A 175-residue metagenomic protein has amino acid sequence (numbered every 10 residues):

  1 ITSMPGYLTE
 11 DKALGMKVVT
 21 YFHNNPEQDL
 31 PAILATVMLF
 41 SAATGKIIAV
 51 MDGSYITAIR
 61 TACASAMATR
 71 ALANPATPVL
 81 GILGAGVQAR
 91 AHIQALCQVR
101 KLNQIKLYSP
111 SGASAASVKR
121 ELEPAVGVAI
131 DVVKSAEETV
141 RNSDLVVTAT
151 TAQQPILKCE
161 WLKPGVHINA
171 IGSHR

Functional and structural regions predicted by a protein language model:
I1-A58, A66, A73-A76: N-terminal ligand-binding/catalytic initiation module
L72-V79, K101, K163-P164: Short helix-loop-beta connector
G84-G86: Glycine-rich Rossmann-fold phosphate-binding loop(s) that bind the pyrophosphate of adenine dinucleotide cofactors
A89-R90: N-terminal Rossmann-fold NAD(P) dinucleotide-binding loop
Q98-A125: NAD(P)-binding Rossmann-fold cofactor-contacting core
V126-S143, C159: Short acidic low-complexity segments
V147, W161-R175: ADP-ribose/adenylate-binding Rossmann-like module
Q154-I156, R175: Short glycine-rich, flexible loops that bind phosphorylated cofactors or substrates
